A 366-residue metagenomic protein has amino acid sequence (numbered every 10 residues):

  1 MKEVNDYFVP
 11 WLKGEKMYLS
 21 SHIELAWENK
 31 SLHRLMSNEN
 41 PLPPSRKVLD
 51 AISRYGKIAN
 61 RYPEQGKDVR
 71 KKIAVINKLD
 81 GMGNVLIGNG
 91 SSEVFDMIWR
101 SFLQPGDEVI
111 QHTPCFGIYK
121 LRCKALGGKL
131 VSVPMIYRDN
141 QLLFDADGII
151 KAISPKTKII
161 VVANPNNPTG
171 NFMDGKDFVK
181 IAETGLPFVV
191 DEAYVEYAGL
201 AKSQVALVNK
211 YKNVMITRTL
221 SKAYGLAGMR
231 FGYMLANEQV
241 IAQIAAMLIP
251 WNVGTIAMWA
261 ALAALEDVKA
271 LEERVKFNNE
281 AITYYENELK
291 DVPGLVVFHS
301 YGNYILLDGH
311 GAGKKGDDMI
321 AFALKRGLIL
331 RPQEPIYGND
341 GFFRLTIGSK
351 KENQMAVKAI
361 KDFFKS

Functional and structural regions predicted by a protein language model:
M1-R61, K72: N-terminal "arm"/small-domain region of PLP-dependent enzymes with the aminotransferase-like
S45, N213-D291, V296-F298: PLP-dependent aminotransferase class I/II
P63, A74-M97: Short loop-beta-helix segment that forms the pyridoxal 5′-phosphate
S101-R122: Conserved PLP-anchoring active-site segment centered on the Schiff-base-forming lysine
V131, I136-E196: Active-site phosphate-binding strand-loop segment of PLP-dependent enzymes
N279, V292-R326, F343, I347: Conserved PLP-binding catalytic core of the aspartate aminotransferase-like
F322-R326, P335-S366: PLP-dependent enzyme catalytic core of the Aspartate aminotransferase-like
